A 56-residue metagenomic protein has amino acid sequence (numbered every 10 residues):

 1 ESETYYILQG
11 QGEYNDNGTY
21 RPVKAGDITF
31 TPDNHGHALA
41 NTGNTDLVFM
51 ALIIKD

Functional and structural regions predicted by a protein language model:
E1-Y14: Short, conserved beta-strand element in jelly-roll/cupin
T4, N17-D33: Short acidic-glycine-tyrosine-enriched beta hairpin
I7, I28, I53-I54: Weak global preference for isoleucine
E13, K24, D33-D56: Ligand-binding loop in jelly-roll beta-barrel domains
